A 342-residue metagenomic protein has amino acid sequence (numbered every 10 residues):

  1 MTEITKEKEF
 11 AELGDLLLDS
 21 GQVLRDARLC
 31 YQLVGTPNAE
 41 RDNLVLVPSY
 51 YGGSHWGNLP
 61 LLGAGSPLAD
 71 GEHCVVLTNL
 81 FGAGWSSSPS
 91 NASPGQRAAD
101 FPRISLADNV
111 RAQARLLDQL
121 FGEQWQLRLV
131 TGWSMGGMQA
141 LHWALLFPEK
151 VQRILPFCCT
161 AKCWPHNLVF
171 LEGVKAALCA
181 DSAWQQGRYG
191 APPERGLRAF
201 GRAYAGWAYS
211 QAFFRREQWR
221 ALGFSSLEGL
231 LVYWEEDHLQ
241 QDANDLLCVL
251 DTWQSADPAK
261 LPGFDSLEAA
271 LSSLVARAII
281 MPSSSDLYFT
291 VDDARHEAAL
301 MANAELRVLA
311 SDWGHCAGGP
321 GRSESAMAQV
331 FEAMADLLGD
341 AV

Functional and structural regions predicted by a protein language model:
M1-L44: Catalytic-loop region of hydrolases
Q32-P94: N-terminal cap/lid subdomain of alpha/beta-hydrolase-fold enzymes
Q96, D100, A107-L129, H142 (+1 more regions): Conserved acidic catalytic loop of the alpha/beta-hydrolase fold
Q124-H166: Conserved hydrolase catalytic core segment
K150-Q152, P156-E236: Alpha/beta-hydrolase-fold enzymes
L274, I280-P282: Short beta-strand/loop motif that positions the catalytic acidic residue of the alpha/beta-hydrolase fold
L287-D293: Conserved alpha/beta-hydrolase "acid-adjacent" motif
R295-H296, N303-V342: Catalytic active-site module of serine/aspartate enzymes centered on a nucleophile-bearing elbow/loop
